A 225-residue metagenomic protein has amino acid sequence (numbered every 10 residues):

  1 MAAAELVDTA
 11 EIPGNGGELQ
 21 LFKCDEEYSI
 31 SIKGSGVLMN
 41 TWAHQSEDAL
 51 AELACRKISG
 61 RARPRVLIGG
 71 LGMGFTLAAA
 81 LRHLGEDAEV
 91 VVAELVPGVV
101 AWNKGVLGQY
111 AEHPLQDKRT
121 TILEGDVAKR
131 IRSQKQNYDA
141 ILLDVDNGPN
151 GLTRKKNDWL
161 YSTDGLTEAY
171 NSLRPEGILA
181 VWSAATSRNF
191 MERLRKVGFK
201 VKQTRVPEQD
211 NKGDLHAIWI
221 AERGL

Functional and structural regions predicted by a protein language model:
M1-S29: N-terminal auxiliary segments of SAM/dcSAM-dependent transferases
L19-A49, R56: S-adenosyl-L-methionine
C24, K33, L143-D146, G224: Generic beta-structure capping elements
H44-L173, V181-A184, V197, K202-W219: The AdoMet/dcAdoMet-binding core of the Class I SAM-like
G177: Glycine-centered, phosphate/nucleic-acid-interacting loop/turn motifs that mediate DNA/RNA or nucleotide
S187: A short, aromatic/hydrophobic, helix- or strand-capping loop or linear motif that either lines the entrance/gate
F190-R193: Rossmann-fold NAD(P)-binding glycine/threonine-rich loop
W219-L225: C-terminal lobe and adjacent flexible extensions of AdoMet/dcAdoMet transferase-like proteins
